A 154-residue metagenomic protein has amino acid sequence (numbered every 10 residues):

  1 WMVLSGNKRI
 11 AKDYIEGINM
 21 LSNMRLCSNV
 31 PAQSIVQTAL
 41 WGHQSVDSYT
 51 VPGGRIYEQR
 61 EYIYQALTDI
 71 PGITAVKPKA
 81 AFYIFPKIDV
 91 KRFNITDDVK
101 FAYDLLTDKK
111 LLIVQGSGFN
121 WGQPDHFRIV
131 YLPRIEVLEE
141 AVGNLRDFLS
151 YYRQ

Functional and structural regions predicted by a protein language model:
W1, F82, F127: Small-molecule pocket liners
W1-G54, Y64-Q65, L149: Conserved core segment of the aminotransferase class I/II
V3, F85-K87, V130-L132: Short hydrophobic/aromatic beta-strand micro-patches that form the beta-sheet surface supporting nucleotide- or nucleic
Q37, G53-Y64, A75-D89, Q123: Conserved glycine-rich beta-strand-loop-beta hairpin in the small C-terminal domain of fold type I
D47, L67-V76, R153-Q154: Surface-exposed helix-capping loop/turn segments at secondary-structure junctions
N94-T96, D104-I113, F119-Q154: PLP-dependent enzyme catalytic core of the Aspartate aminotransferase-like
F101: Short active-site alpha-helical segment characteristic of glycosyltransferases and processive polysaccharide synthases
